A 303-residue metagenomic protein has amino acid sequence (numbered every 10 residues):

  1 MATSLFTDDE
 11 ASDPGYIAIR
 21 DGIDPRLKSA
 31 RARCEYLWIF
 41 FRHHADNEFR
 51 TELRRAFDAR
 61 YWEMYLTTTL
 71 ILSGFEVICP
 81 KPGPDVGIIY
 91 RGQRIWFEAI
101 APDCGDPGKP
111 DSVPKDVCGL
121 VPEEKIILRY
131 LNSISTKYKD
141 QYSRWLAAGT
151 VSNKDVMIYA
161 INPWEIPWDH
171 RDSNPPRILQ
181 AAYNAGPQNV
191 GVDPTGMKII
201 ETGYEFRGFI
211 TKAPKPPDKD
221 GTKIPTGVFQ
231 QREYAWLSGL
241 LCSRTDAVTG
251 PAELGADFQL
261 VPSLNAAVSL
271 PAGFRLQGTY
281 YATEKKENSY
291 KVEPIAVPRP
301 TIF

Functional and structural regions predicted by a protein language model:
M1-R60, M64-L72, I100-F303: Charged, structured surface patches that assemble and position nucleic-acid processing machinery
F75: Short phosphate-binding/catalytic loops that engage adenosine nucleotides
P80-A99: Short acidic loop-to-beta-strand element that houses the catalytic metal-binding Asp/Glu of nuclease active sites
